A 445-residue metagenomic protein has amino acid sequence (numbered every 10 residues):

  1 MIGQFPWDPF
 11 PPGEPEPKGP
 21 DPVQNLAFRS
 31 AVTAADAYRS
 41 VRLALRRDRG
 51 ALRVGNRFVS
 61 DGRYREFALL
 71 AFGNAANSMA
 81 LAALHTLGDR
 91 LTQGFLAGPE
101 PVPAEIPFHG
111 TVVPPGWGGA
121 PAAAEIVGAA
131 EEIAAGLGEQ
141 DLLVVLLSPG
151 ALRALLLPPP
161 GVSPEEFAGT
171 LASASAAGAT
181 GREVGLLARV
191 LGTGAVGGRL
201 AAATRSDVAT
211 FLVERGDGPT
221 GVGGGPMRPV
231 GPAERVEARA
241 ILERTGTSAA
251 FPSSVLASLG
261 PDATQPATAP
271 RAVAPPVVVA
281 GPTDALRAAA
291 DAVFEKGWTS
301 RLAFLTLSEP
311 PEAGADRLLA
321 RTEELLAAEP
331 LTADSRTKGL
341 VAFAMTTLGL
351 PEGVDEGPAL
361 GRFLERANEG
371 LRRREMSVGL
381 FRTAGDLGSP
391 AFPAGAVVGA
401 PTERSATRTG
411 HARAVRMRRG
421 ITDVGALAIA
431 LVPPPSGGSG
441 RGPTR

Functional and structural regions predicted by a protein language model:
M1-A342, T347-R445: N-terminal loops that bind phosphate or other acidic moieties and the adjacent beta-alpha structural core
